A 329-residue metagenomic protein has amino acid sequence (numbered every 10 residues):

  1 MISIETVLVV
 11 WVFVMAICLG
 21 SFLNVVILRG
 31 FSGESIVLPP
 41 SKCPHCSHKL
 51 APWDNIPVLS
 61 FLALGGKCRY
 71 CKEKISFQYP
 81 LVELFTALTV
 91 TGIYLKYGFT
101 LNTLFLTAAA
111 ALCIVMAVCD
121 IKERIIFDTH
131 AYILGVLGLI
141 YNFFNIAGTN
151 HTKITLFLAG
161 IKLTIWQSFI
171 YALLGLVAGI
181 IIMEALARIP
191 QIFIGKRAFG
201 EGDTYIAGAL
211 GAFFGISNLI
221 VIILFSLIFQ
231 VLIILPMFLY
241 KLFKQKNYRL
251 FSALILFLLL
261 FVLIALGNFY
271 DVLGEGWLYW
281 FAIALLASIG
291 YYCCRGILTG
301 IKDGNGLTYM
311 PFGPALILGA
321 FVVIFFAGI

Functional and structural regions predicted by a protein language model:
M1-I329: A membrane-topology feature that recognizes alpha-helical transmembrane segments and their immediate juxtamembrane
